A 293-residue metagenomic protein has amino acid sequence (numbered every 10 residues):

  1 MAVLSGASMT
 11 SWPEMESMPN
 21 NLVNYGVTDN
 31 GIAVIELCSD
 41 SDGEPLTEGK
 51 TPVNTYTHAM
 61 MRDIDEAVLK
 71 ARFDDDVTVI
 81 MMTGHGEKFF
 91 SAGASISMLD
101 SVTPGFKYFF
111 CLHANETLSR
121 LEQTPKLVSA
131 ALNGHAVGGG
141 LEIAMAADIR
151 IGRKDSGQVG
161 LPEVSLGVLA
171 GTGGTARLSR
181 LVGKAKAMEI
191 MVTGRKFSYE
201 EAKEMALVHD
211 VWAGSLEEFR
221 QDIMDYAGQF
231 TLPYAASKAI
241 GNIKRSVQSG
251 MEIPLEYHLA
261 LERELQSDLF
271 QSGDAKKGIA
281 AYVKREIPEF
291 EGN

Functional and structural regions predicted by a protein language model:
A2-T83, S119: Conserved CoA-thioester-binding segment of acyl-CoA-metabolizing enzymes
S39-E44, E48-T51, G84-T117: Glycine- (often His-adjacent) and acidic-residue-rich active-site loop that binds/positions the CoA thioester
M61-L69, F73, I96-N133, A176: An acidic, glycine-rich surface segment that forms the CoA-thioester-binding/catalytic face of crotonase-fold enzymes
T117, L121, A131, V137-M191 (+1 more regions): CoA-thioester-processing core
I149, E189, T193-R195, E201 (+1 more regions): Well-ordered beta-strand positions
G152-G157, V208-A260, G273, E289-N293: C-terminal long alpha-helix characteristic of the crotonase
I190-M191, I243-V247, Y282: Short alpha-helical scaffolding segments that buttress acidic/His motifs in well-ordered protein cores
